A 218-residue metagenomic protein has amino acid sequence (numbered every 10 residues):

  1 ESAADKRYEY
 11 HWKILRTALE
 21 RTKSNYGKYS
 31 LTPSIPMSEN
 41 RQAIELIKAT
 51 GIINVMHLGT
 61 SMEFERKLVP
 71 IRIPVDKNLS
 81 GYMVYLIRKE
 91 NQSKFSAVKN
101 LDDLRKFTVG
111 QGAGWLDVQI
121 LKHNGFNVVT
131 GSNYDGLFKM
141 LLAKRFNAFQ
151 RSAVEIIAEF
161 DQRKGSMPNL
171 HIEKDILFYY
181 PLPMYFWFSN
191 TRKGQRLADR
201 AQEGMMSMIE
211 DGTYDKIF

Functional and structural regions predicted by a protein language model:
E1-E65: Extracytoplasmic small-molecule ligand-binding "clamshell" domains of the periplasmic binding protein/Venus flytrap
Y10-I14, K193-G204, I217: Short amphipathic alpha-helical coupling segments at ligand-binding clamshell hinges and other catalytic/signaling
L15-L31, A97-D103, A113-N133, F160-M167: Ligand-binding cleft/hinge of the Venus flytrap
I35-N54, H123, D135-E155: Short helices/loops that flank or line small-molecule/ion binding pockets
L46-I47, N54-K67, Q150-E173, L177: A ligand-binding cleft/hinge motif common to bilobed small-molecule-binding domains
I73-Q119: A conserved helix-loop-strand patch within extracytoplasmic ligand-binding domains of the periplasmic binding
M83-V98, P181-R200: A bilobed periplasmic-binding-protein/Venus flytrap-type ligand-binding module shared by bacterial periplasmic
G112, L116-H123, E203-F218: Ligand-binding clefts/hinges and TM-proximal coupling segments of bilobed small-molecule sensing domains
